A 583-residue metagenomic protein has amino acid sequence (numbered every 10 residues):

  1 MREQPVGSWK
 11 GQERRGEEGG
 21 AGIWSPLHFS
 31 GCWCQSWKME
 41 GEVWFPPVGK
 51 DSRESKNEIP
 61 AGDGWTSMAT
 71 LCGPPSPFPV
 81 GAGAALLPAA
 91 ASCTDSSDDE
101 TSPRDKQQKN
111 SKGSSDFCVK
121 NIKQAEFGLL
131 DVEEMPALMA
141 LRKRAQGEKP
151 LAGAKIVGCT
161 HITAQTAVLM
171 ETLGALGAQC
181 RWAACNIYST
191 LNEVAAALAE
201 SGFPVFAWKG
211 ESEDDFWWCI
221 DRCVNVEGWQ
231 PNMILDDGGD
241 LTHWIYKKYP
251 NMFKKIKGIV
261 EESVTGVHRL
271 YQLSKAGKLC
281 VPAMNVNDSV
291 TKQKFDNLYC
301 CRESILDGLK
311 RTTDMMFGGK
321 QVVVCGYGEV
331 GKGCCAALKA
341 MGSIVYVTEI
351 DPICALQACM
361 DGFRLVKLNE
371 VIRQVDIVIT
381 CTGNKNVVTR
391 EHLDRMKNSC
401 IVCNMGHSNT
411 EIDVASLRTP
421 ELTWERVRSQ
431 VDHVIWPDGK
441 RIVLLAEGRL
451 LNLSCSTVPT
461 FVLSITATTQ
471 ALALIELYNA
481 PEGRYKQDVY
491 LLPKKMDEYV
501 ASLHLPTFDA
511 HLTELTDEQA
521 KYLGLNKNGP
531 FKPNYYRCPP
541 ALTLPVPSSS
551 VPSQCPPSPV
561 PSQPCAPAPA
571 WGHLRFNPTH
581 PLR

Functional and structural regions predicted by a protein language model:
R2, V6-I23, M39, V546: Intrinsically disordered, glycine-rich low-complexity segments
C32-C34, C555, C565: Cysteine-centered motifs
R53, C93-C118, K123-L138, E148-T163 (+4 more regions): Adenosine-phosphate binding glycine-rich loop
G158, A167-F206, Q357: Anionic-ligand anchoring segments at beta-strand to alpha-helix junctions in alpha/beta enzyme folds, i.e., glycine
T160-A178, Q293-D296, C300-K385: Glycine-rich phosphate/diphosphate-binding loop of Rossmann-like nucleotide-binding domains
S212-S274: N-terminal glycine-rich phosphate/adenylate-binding segment common to multiple enzyme folds
M233-D236, Y249-V264, N384, E391-W436 (+2 more regions): ADP-ribose/adenylate-binding Rossmann-like module
